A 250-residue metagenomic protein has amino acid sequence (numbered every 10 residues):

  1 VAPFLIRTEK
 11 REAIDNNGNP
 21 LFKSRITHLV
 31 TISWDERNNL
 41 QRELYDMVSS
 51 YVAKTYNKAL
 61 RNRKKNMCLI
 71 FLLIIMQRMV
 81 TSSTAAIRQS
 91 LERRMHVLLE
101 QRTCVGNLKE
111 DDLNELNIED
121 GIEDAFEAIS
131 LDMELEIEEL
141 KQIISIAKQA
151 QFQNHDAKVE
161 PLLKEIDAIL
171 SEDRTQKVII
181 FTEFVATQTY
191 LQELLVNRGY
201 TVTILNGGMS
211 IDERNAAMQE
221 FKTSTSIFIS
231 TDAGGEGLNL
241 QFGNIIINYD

Functional and structural regions predicted by a protein language model:
V1, T175, R198-T201, S224-S226 (+1 more regions): Short glycine-/polar-rich loops that comprise or flank the Walker A/P-loop and associated switch/sensor motifs
V1-N107: Inter-lobe coupling linker of SF2 helicases/translocases
E138-P161: Glycine-rich phosphate-binding "P-loop"
Q153-I180: Conserved interdomain hinge at the start of the Helicase C-terminal
E183-L205: Conserved helicase motor "Helicase C" RecA-like lobe of SF1/SF2 P-loop NTPases
Q188-T189, I229-G243: SF2 helicase motor core recognition
T203, G207-T231: Conserved helicase ATPase core of P-loop NTP-dependent helicases/translocases
